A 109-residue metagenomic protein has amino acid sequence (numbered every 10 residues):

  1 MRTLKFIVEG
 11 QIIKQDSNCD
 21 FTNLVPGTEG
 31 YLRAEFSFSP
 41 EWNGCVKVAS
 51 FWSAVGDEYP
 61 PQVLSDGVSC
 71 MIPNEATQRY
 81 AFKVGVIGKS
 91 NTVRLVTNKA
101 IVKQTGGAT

Functional and structural regions predicted by a protein language model:
M1-A108: N-terminal assembly/attachment segments of tailed bacteriophage virion structural proteins
